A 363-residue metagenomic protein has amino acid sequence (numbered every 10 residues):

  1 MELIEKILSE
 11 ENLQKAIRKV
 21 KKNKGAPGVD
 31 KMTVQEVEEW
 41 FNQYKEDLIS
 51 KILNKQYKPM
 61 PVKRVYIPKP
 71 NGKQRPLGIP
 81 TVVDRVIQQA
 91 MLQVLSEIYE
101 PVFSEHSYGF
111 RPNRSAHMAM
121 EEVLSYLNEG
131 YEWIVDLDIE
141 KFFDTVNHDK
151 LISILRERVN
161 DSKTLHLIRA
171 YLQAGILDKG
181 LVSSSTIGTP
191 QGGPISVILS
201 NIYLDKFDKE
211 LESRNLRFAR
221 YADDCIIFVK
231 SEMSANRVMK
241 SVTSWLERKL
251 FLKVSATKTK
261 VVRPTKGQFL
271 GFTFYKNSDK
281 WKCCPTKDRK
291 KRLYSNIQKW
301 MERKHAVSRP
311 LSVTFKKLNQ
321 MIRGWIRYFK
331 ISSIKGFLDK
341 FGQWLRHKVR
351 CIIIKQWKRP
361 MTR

Functional and structural regions predicted by a protein language model:
M1-N42: Non-catalytic, polymerase-adjacent accessory regions of viral genome-replication enzymes
N23, K31-E97, P101, F110: Active-site substrate-recognition loop segments, prototypically the cytochrome P450 B′-helix/B-C loop
N23-V29, Y99-F103, E132-W133, N147-D149 (+5 more regions): Short acidic (Asp/Glu) and glycine-rich catalytic loops that position anionic groups and cofactors
D30-T33, V307, L311, I334-L338: Residue-level recognition of alpha-helical structural elements
W40, K51-Y66, P70, V102-K266: Conserved polymerase palm-domain catalytic core
Q43, R85, Q89, Q93 (+8 more regions): Short, residue-level hotspots on alpha-helical faces of the histone-fold and other alpha-helical interaction modules
Q173, K249-K317, M321-R323: A conserved non-catalytic segment of reverse transcriptases and RNA-directed RNA polymerases corresponding to the late
K335-R363: A terminal-accessory region detector
